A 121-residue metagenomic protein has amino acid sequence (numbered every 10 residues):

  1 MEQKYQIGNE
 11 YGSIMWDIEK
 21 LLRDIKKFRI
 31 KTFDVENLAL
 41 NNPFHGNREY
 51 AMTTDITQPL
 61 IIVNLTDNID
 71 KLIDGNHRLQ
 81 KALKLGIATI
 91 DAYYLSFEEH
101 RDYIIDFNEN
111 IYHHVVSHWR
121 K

Functional and structural regions predicted by a protein language model:
M1-I18, A88-K121: Surface-exposed, charge/polar-rich loops and edge strands
E19-I73, L83: Short alpha-helix boundary/capping and kink motifs at helix termini
T57-I111: A short, basic-hydrophobic beta/loop patch
